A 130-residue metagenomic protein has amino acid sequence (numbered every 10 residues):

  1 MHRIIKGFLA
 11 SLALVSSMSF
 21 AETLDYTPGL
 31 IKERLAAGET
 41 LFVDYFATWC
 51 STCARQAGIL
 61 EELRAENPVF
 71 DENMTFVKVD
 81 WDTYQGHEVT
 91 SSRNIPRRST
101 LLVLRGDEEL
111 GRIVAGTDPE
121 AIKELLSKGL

Functional and structural regions predicted by a protein language model:
M1-F8: Bacterial N-terminal signal peptides that target proteins for export
S16-M18: N-terminal signal peptide c-region/cleavage motif recognized by signal peptidases
A21-A37: N-terminal leader/targeting and pre-domain segments
A36-T48: Short active-site neighborhood of thiol/selenol oxidoreductases, capturing the structured segment around
Y45, F70-G86: Thiol-based oxidoreductase modules, predominantly thioredoxin-like and allied folds used for disulfide exchange
C50-C53, L101: The canonical Cys-X-X-Cys-His
A54-P68: Typically the conserved alpha-helix immediately C-terminal to a functionally engaged Cys/Sec in thioredoxin-like
R97, L102-L130: Non-catalytic, surface beta->alpha helical segment in thiol-disulfide oxidoreductase systems
